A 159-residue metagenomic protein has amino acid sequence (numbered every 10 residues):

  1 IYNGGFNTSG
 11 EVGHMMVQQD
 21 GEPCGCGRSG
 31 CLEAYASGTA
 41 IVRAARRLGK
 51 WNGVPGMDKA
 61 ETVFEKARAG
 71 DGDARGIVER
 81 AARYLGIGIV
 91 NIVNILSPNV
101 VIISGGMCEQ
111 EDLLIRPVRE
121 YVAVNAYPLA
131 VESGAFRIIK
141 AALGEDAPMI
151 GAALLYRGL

Functional and structural regions predicted by a protein language model:
I1-Y2, P23: Hydrophobic "anchor" residues
T8-E11: Structural signature of FAD isoalloxazine-binding scaffolds in flavoprotein oxidoreductases
M16-P23, R28-L159: ATP-binding/phosphotransfer module of carbohydrate and carboxylate kinases, centering on a glycine-rich
